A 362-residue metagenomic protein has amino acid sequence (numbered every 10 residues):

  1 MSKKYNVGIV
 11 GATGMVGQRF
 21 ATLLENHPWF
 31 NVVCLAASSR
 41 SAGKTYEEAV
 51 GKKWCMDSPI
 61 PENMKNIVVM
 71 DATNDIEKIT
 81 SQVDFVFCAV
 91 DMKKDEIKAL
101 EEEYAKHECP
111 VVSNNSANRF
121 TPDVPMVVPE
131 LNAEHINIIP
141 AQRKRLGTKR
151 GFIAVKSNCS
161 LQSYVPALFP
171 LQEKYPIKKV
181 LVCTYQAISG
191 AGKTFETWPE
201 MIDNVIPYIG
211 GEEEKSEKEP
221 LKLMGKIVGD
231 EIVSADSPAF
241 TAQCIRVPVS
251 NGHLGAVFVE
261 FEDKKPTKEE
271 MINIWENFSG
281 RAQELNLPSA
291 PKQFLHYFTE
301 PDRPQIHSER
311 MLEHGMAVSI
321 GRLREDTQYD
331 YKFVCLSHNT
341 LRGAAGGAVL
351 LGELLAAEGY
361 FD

Functional and structural regions predicted by a protein language model:
S2-M201, V205-P207, A239, L312 (+2 more regions): N-terminal Rossmann-like NAD(P) cofactor-binding subdomain of oxidoreductases, focused on the glycine-rich
S189-D362: Charged docking surfaces used in two-component/phosphorelay signaling
